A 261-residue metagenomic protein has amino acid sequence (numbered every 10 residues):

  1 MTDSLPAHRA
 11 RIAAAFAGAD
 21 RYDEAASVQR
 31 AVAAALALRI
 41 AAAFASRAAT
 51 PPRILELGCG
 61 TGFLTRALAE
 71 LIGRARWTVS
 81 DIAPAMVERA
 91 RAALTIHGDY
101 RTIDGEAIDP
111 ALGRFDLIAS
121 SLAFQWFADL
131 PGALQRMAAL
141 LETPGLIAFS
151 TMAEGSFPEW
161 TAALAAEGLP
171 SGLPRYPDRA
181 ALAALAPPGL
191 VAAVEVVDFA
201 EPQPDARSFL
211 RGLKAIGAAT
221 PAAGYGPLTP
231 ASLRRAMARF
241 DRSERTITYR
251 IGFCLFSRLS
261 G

Functional and structural regions predicted by a protein language model:
M1-A19: N-terminal, positively charged/glycine-rich alpha-helical extensions of SAM-dependent methyltransferases
S27-T50: Conserved alpha-helix/loop element of class I SAM-dependent methyltransferases that forms part of the SAM/SAH-binding
R53-I108: Class I SAM-dependent methyltransferase SAM/SAH-binding core
T61-F63, A193-G261: Conserved Class I S-adenosyl-L-methionine
I108-I118: A short acidic, Gly/Pro-enriched loop at the edge of an enzyme's catalytic core that lines a small-molecule cofactor
L117-D129: A short SAM/SAH-binding and catalytic strip from SAM-dependent methyltransferases
P131-L146: A short glycine-rich, Lys/Arg-flanked "PGG" loop and its adjoining helix->strand segment in the class I
P144-A206, A219-P227: Conserved catalytic/acceptor-binding region of the Class I
